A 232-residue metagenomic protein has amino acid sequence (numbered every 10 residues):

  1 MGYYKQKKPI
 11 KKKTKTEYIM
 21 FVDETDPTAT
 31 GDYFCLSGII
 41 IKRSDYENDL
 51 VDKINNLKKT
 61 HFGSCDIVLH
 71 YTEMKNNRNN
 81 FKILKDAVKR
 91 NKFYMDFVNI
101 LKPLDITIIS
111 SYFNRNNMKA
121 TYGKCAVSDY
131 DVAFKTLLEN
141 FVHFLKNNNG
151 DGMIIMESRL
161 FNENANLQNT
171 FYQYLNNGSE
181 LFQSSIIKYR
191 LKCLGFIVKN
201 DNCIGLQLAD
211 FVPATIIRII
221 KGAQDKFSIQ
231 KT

Functional and structural regions predicted by a protein language model:
M1-T232: Phosphate-ester processing/binding pockets and catalytic centers
